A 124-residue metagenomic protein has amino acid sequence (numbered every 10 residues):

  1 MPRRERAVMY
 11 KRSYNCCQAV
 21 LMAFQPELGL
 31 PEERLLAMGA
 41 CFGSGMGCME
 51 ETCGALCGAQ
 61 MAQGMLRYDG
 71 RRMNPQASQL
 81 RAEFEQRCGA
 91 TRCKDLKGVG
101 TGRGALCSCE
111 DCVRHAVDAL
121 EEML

Functional and structural regions predicted by a protein language model:
M1-L28: Active-site-proximal helix-loop elements at catalytic-domain edges
S13-C17, L35, G70-A77, G102-C109 (+1 more regions): Generic structural signal for well-ordered, non-membrane alpha-helical segments in soluble metabolic enzymes
C16, C53, C93: Short cysteine clusters
V20-F24, L56-M65, A116, L120: Buried hydrophobic packing segments
L21-A40, Q86-K94: Acidic-glycine-rich active-site phosphate/pyrophosphate-binding loop
P26-A37, G64-Q79: Phosphate-handling active-site elements
F42-A62: Glycine/serine-rich anion-binding loops at beta->alpha junctions that coordinate negatively charged ligand groups
S78-L124: C-terminal binding/interaction regions
